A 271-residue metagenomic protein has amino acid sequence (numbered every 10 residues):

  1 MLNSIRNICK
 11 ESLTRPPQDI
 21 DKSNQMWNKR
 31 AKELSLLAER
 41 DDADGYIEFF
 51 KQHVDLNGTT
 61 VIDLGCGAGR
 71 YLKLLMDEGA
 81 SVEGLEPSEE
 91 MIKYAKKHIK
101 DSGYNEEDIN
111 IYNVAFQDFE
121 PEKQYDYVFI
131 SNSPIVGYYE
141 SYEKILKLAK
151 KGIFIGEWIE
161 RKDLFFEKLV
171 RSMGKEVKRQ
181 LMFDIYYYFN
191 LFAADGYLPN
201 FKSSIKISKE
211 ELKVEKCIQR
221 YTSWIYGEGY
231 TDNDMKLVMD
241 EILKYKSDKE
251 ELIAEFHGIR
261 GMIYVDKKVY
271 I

Functional and structural regions predicted by a protein language model:
M1-D55: Conserved class I S-adenosyl-L-methionine
G58-G67: Conserved class I S-adenosyl-L-methionine
R70-A115: Class I SAM-dependent methyltransferase SAM/SAH-binding core
D118-K123: Short conserved loop adjoining the S-adenosyl-L-methionine
I135-L148: A short, conserved alpha-helix within the catalytic core of class I
K150-R161: Conserved beta-strand signature within the Rossmann-like core of class I S-adenosyl-L-methionine
L181-G196, F201: Short alpha-helix
N200-I271: Conserved Class I S-adenosyl-L-methionine
